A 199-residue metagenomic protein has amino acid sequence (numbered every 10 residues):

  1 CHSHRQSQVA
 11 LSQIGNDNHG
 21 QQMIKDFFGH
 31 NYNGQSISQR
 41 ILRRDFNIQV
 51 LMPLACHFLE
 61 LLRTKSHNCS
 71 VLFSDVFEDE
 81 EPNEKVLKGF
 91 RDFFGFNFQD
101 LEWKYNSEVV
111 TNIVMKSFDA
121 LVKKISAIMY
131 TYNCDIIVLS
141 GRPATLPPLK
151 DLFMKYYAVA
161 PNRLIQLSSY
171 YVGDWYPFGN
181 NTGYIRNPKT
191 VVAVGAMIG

Functional and structural regions predicted by a protein language model:
C1, M115, I165-G199: Glycine-rich phosphate-binding/hydrolytic loop that grips phosphoryl groups
C1-D92: Phosphate-binding glycine-rich/basic clefts of nucleotide- and phosphate-handling proteins, predominantly
I37-F46, E81, L101-K116, S140 (+1 more regions): Generic amphipathic alpha-helical segments used as scaffolds and interaction surfaces in large, multi-domain proteins
L87-D100, N162-G173: Active-site-adjacent bridging/hinge elements
G89-C134, L149-L152: Phosphate/ATP-binding catalytic cores across multiple sugar-kinase/actin-like superfamilies, primarily ASKHA
C134-V138, R163: Beta-sheet entry/capping signal
L146-L164: Conserved helicase motor "Helicase C" RecA-like lobe of SF1/SF2 P-loop NTPases
